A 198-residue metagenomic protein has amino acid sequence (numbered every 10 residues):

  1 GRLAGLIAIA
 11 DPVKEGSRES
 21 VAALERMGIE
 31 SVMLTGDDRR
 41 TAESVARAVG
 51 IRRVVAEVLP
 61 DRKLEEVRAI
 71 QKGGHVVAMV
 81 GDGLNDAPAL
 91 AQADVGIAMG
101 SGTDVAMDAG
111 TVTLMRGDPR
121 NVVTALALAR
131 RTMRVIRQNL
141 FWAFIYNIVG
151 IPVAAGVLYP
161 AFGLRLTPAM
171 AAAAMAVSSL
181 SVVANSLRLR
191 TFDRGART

Functional and structural regions predicted by a protein language model:
G1-N85, A91-V95, A127-R130, N147 (+1 more regions): Cytosolic catalytic headpiece
I29, V49, M79, N85-D86 (+2 more regions): Membrane-embedded alpha-helical bundles of multi-pass transporters
